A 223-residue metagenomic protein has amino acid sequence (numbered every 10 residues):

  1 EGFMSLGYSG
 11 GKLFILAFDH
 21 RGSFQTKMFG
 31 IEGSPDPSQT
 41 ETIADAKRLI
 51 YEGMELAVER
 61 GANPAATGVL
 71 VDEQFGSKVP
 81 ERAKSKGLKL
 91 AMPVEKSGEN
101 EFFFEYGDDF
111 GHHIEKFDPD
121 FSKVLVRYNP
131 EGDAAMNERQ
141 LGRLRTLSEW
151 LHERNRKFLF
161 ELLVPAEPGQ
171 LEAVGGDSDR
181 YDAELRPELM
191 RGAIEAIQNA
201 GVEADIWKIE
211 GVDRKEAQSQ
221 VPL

Functional and structural regions predicted by a protein language model:
E1-M136, E203: Alpha/beta catalytic barrel-like cores
L16, E161, W207: Conserved, mostly hydrophobic/aromatic
G22, V164-A166: Gly/Ser/Thr-rich loops at beta-strand to alpha-helix junctions that form or flank small-molecule/cofactor-binding
K27-G30, R48-G61, Y106-S122, N129-P130 (+4 more regions): Alpha/beta enzyme core
L90, F158-F160: Hydrophobic beta-strand scaffold residues
